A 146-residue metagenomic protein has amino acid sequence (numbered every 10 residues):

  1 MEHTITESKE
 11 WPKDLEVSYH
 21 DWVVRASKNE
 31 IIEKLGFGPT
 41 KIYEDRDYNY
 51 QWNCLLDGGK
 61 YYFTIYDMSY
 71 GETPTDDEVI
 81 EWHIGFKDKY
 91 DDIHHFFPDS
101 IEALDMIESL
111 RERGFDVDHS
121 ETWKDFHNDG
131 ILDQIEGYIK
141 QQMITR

Functional and structural regions predicted by a protein language model:
E2-D77, H83-T145: A cross-family detector of function-defining hotspots
